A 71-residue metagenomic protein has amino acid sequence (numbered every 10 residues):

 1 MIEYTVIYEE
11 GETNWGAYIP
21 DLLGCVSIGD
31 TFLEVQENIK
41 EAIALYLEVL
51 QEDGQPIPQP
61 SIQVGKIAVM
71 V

Functional and structural regions predicted by a protein language model:
M1-T5, E37-V71: Short, charged, surface-exposed hinge/linker loops at domain edges that act as mobile lids or interdomain connectors
I2-E3, T13-W15, I28, Y46: Broad hydrophobic/π-residue packing in well-ordered secondary structure
I7-L22: Short aromatic-glycine-(Arg/Gly/Cys) micro-motifs in beta-strand/loop hairpins
P20-L23, P58-P60: Proline-rich low-complexity regions
L23-L33: A short, exposed loop/beta-hairpin motif centered on an aromatic-Gly-Thr core
